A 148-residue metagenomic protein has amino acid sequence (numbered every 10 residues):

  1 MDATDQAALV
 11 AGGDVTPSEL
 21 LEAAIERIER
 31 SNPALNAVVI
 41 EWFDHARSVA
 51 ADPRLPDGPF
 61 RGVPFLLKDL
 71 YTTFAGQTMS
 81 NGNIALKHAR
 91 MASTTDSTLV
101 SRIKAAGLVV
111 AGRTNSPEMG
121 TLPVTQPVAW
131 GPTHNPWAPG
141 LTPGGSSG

Functional and structural regions predicted by a protein language model:
M1, L55-V63: Flexible N-terminal pre-Rossmann segment of NAD(P)-dependent oxidoreductases
M1-S48: An N-terminal boundary/leader segment
R27, S31, P53, A106: Change "in soluble alpha/beta enzymes" to "in soluble alpha/beta proteins
E29-A34, P56, T72-M79: Secretory-pathway/luminal and periplasmic proteins that interact with or process carbohydrate-rich
R47-P56: Active-site nucleotide/adenylate-binding loops and adjacent lid/helix of ATP-dependent enzymes
F60-G148: Short glycine/serine-rich loop/turn segments
